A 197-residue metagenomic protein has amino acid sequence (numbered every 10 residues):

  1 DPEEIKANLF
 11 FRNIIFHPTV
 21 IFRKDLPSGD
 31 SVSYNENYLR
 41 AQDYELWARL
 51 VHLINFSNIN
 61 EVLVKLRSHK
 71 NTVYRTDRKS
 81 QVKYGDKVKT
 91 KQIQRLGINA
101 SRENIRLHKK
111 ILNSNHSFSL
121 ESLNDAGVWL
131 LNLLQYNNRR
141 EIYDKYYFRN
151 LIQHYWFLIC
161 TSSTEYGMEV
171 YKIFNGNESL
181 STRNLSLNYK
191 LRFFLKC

Functional and structural regions predicted by a protein language model:
D1-K110: Conserved nucleotide-sugar donor-binding catalytic segment
S68-C197: C-terminal subregions of glycosyltransferases and related glycan-biosynthesis enzymes
